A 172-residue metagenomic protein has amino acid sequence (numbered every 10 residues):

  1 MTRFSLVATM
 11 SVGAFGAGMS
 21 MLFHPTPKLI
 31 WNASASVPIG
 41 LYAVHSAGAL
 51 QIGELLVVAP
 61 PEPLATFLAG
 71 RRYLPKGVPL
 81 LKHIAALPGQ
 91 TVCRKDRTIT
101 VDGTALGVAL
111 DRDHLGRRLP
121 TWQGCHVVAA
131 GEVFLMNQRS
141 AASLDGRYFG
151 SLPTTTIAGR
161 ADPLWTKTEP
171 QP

Functional and structural regions predicted by a protein language model:
M1-P79, V127, G150-P172: Protein maturation boundaries and topogenic segments
A43, V57, C93, T100 (+1 more regions): Hydrophobic beta-strand signal
A47, P61-E62, G89-T91, R139: Short loop segments at secondary-structure junctions
Q51-L56, Q90, E132, Q138: Structural motif
K76-V108: Mid-length scaffold segments of soluble, non-membrane domains
L80, T100-D111, R117-P172: Beta-strand-rich cores of mature extracytoplasmic or soluble domains
